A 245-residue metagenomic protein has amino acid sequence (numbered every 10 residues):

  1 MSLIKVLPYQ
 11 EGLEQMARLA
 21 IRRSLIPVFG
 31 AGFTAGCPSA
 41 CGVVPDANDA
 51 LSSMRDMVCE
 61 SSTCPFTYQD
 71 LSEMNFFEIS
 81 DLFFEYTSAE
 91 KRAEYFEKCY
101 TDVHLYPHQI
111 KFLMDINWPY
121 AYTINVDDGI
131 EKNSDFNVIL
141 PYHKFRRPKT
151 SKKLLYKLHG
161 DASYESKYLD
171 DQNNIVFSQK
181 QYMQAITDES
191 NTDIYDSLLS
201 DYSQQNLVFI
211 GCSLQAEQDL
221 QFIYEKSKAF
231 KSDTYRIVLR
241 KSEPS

Functional and structural regions predicted by a protein language model:
M1-S245: SIR2/sirtuin NAD+-dependent deacylase catalytic core
